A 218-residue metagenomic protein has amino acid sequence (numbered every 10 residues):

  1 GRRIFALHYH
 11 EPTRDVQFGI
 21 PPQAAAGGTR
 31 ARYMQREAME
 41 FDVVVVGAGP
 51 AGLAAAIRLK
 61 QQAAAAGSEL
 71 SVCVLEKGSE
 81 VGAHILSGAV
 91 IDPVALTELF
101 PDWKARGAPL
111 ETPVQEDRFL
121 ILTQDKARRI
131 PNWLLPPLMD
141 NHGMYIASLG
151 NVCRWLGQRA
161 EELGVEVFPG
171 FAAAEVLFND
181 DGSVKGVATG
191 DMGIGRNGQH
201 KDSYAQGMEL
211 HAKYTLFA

Functional and structural regions predicted by a protein language model:
F5, Y9-V43, R58-S71: Extreme N-terminal leader/targeting segments of oxidoreductases
V46, C73-L75: The conserved SAM/SAH-binding core of class I Rossmann-like methyltransferase domains, concentrating on the hydrophobic
A48-G49, L149: Glycine-rich Rossmann-fold phosphate-binding loop(s) that bind the pyrophosphate of adenine dinucleotide cofactors
G52: N-terminal Rossmann-fold NAD(P) dinucleotide-binding loop
K77-D125: N-terminal FAD cofactor-binding segment of flavoenzymes
L110-P113, R118-A218: Feature captures the FAD/FMN-dependent oxidoreductase FAD-binding
